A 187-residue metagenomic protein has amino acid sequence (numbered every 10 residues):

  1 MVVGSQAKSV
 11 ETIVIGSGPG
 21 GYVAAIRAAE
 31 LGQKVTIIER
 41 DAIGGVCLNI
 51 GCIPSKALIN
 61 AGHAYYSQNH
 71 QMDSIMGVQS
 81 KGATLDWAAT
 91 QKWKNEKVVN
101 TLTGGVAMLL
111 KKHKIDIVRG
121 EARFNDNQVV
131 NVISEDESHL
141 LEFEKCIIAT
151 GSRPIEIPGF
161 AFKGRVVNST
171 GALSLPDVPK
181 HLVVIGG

Functional and structural regions predicted by a protein language model:
V2-S9, I26-Q33, I38-V178: Glycine-rich flavin
G4-G18, K180-I185: Beta1/beta-strand and adjacent pyrophosphate-binding region of the FAD-binding site in flavoprotein oxidoreductases
G21-Y22: N-terminal Rossmann-fold NAD(P) dinucleotide-binding loop
K94, G186-G187: NAD(P)H cofactor-binding loop motif with strongest signal on the N-terminal glycine-rich segment
